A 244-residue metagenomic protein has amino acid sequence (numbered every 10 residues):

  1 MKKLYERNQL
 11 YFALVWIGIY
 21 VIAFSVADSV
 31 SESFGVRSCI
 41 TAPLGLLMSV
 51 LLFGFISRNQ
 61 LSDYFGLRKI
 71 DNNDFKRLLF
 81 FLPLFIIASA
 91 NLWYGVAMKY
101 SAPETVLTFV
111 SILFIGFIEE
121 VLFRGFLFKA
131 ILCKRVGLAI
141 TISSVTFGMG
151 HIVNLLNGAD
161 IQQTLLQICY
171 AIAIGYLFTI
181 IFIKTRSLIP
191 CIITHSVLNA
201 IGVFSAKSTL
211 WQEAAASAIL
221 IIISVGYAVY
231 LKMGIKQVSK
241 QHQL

Functional and structural regions predicted by a protein language model:
K2, K236-L244: Short, charged juxtamembrane terminal tails flanking transmembrane helices
E6-I56, F81, V106-L107, S111 (+1 more regions): Alpha-helical transmembrane segments in multi-pass membrane proteins
L10-L14, L78-L82, V106-F109, G137-I142 (+3 more regions): Hydrophobic alpha-helical transmembrane segments
I17-V26, F85-W93, S144-N154, S196-S205: Aromatic-anchored segments of alpha-helical transmembrane domains
S25, T164-L220: Functionally important transmembrane alpha-helices
S29-I40, I56-V121, F128, L132-C133 (+1 more regions): Juxtamembrane helix-loop-helix connectors linking adjacent transmembrane helices in multi-pass membrane enzymes
I40, A97-F109, L156-Y170, L210-W211: Juxtamembrane helix-entry segments on the extracytoplasmic side of multipass membrane proteins
I118-S144, I183-S187: Membrane-interface helix/loop boundary segments of multi-pass membrane proteins
